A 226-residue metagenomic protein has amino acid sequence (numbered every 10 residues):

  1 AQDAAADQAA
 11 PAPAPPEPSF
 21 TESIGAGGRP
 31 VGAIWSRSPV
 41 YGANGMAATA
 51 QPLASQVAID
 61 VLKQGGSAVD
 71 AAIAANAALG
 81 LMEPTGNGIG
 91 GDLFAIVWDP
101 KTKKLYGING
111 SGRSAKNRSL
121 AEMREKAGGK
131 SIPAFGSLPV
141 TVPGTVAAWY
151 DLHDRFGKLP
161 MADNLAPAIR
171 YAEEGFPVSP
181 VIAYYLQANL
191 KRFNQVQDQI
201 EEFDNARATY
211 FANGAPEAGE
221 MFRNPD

Functional and structural regions predicted by a protein language model:
A1-Q2: Sec-dependent N-terminal signal peptides
A10-Q56, A68-V69, I73-D226: Noncatalytic scaffold domains of N-terminal-nucleophile
D60-L62: Long, structured ligand/cofactor-binding scaffold of large enzymes
